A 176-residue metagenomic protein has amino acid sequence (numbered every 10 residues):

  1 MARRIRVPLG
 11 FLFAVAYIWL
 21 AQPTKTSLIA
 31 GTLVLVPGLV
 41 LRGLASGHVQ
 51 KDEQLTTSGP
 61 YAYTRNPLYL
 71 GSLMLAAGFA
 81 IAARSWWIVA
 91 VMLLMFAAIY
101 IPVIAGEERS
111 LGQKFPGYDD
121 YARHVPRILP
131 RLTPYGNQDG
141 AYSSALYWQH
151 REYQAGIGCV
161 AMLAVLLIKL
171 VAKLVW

Functional and structural regions predicted by a protein language model:
M1-Y61, L70-W176: Membrane-anchoring alpha-helices and their flanking helix-loop junctions
N66: Short, conserved phosphate/pyrophosphate- and ester-handling motifs at nucleotide-, phospho-/glycolipid
